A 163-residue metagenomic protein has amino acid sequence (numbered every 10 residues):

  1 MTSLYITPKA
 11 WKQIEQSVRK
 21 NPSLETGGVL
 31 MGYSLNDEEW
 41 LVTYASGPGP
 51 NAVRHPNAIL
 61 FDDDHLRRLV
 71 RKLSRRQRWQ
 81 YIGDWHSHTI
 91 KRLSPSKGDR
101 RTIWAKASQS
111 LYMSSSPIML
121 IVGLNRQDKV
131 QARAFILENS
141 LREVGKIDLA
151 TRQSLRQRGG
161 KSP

Functional and structural regions predicted by a protein language model:
M1-Y81, I90-P163: Conserved beta-strand-loop surface patch within small alpha/beta domains used for substrate/adaptor or ligand engagement
S87: Residue-level "edge-of-site" marker
